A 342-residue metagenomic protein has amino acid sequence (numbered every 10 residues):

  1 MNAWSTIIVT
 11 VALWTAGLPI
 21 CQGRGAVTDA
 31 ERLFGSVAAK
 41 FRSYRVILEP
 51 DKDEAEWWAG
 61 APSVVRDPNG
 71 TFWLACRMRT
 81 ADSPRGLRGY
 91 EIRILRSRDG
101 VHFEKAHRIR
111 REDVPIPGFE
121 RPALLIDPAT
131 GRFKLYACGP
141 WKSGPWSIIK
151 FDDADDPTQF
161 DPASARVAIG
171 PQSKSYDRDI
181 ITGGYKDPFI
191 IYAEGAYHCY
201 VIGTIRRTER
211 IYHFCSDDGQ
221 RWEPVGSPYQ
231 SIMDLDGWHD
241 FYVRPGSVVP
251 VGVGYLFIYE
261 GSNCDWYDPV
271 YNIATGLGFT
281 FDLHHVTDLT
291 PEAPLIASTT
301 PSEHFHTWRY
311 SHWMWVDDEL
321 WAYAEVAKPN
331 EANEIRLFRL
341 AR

Functional and structural regions predicted by a protein language model:
M1-T6: Positively charged n-region of N-terminal signal peptides that target proteins for export
I7-G17: Bacterial N-terminal signal peptides
R24-A61, V65-P117, I126-K186, I191-D240 (+2 more regions): Beta-rich carbohydrate-recognition and catalytic domains
F119-P122, R309: Repeated scaffold domains used in trafficking and secretory/extracellular systems, primarily beta-propellers
V243-P245: Donor nucleotide-activated moiety binding/catalytic core segment of transferases that use nucleotide-activated donors
S311-W313: Short, surface-exposed beta-strand/loop micro-motifs that present aromatic residues
